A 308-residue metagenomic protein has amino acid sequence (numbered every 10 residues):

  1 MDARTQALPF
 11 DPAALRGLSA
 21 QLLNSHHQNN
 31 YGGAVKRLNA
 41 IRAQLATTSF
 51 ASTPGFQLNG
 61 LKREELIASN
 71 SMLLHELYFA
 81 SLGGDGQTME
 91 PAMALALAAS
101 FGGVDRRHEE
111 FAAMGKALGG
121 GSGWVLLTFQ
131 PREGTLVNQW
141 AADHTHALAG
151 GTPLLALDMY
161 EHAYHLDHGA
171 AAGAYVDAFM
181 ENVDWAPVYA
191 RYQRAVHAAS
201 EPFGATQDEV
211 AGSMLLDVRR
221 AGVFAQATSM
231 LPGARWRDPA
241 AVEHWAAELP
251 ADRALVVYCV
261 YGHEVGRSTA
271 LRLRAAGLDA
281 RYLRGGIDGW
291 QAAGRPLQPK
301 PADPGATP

Functional and structural regions predicted by a protein language model:
M1-S200: Feature for soluble, non-membrane regions of globular proteins
A186-A227, P299-P308: Flexible, polar/low-complexity N-terminal or interdomain linker segments that lie immediately upstream of folded
V223, Q291-A292: Conserved protein kinase catalytic core
Q226-M230, T269-L271: Short amphipathic alpha-helical segments
M230-P232, A276: Short, structured coil segments at secondary-structure junctions
P232-G233, L297-P301: Short, hinge-like loop/turn segments at secondary-structure boundaries
R237-D238: Short acidic-hydrophobic, aromatic-tinged amphipathic segments that line or gate anion-handling sites
V242-Q291, P308: Catalytic cysteine-centered active loop of the rhodanese-like fold, especially the PTP/DSP P-loop
